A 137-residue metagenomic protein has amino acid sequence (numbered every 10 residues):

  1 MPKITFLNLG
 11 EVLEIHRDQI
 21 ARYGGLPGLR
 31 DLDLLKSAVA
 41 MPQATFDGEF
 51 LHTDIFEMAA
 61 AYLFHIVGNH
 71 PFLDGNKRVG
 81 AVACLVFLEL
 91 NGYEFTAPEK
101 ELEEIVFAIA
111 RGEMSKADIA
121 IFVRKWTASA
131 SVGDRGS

Functional and structural regions predicted by a protein language model:
M1-S137: FIC/Doc superfamily catalytic core
